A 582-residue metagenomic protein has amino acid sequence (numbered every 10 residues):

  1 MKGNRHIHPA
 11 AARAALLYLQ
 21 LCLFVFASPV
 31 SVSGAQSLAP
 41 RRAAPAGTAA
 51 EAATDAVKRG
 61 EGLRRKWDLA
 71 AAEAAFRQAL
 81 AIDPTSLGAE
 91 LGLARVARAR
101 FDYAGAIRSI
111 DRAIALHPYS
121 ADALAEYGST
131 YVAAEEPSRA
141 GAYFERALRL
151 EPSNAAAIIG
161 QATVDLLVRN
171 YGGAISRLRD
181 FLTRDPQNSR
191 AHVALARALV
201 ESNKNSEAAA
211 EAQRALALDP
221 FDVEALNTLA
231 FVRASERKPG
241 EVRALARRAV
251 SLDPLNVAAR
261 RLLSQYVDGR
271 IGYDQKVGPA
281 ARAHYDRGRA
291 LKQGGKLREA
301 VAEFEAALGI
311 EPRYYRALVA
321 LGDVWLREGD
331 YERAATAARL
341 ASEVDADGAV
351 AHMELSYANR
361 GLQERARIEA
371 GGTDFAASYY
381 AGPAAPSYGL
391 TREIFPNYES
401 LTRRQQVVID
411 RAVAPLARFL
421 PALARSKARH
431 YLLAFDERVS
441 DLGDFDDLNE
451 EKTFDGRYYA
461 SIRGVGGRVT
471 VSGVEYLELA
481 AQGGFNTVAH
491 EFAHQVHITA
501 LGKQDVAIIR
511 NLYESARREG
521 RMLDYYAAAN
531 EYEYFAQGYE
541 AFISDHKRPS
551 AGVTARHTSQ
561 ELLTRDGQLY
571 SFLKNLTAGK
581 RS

Functional and structural regions predicted by a protein language model:
A53-T54, L87-G88, A121-D122, A155-A156 (+6 more regions): Helix-start (N-cap) detector for alpha-helical repeat units in TPR-like alpha-solenoids, especially tetratricopeptide
K58, G92, E126, G160 (+6 more regions): Canonical tetratricopeptide repeat
R65-K66, A99-R100, A133-A134, L167-V168 (+6 more regions): Register position in tetratricopeptide repeats
E369-L512, G552: Acidic/His-rich structured neighborhood in mature extracellular/periplasmic domains
Y513-S582: Metalloprotease/metallohydrolase-associated module, dominated by Zn2+-dependent proteases
